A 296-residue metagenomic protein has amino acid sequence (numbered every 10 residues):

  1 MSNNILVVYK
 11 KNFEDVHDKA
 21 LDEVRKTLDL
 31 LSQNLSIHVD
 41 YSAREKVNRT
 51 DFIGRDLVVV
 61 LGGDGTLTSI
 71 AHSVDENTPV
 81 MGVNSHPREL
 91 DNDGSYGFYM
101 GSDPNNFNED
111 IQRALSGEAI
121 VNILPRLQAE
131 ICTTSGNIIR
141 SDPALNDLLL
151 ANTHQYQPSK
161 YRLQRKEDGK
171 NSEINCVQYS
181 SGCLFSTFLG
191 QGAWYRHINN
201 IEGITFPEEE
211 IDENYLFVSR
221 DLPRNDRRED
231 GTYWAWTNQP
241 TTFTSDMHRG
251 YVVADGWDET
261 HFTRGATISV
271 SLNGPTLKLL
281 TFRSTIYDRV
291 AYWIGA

Functional and structural regions predicted by a protein language model:
M1-L61, S73-E76, D93-V121, E130-D142: ATP/NTP phosphate-donor binding region
T50-I53, H72-D75, A119-N122, N137-D142 (+7 more regions): Solvent-exposed alpha-helices and their adjacent loops that cap or buttress functional pockets in soluble metabolic
L61-G63, V83, T187-L189: Glycine-rich beta-strand-to-loop/alpha-helix junction loops that act as flexible
G65-I70, G192-R196: Short glycine/serine/threonine-rich phosphate/pyrophosphate-binding segments that cradle anionic phosphate groups
A71-S85: A short, gly/pro- and small-residue-rich
H86-C183: Catalytic core of DAGKc-family lipid kinases
L150, E167-G169, E173, N225-A296: ATP/nucleoside-binding phosphotransfer catalytic cores, i.e., glycine-rich phosphate-binding loops
E173-N225: Gly/Ser/Thr-rich active-site loops/lids in small-molecule metabolic enzymes that frequently grip phosphoryl groups
